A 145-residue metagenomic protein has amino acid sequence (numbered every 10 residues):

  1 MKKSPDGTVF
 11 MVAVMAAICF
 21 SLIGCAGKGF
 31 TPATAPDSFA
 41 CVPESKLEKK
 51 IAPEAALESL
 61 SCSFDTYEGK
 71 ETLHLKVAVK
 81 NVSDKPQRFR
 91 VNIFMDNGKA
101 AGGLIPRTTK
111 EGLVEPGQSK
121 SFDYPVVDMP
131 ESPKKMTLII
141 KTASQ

Functional and structural regions predicted by a protein language model:
K2-V12: Bacterial N-terminal signal peptides that target proteins for export
S21-G24: C-terminal motif of bacterial Sec signal peptides marking the signal peptidase cleavage site
G27-T72: Transition segment at domain starts
K76, K120-V126: Exposed aromatic-hydrophobic patches
V79-S83: Asparagine-centered strand-capping/turn motif at beta-strand->loop junctions
K85-A101: Short acidic, flexible loop segments centered on an aromatic residue
G103-T108, V127-Q145: Terminal connector regions
E111-S119: Short proline/glycine- and polar residue-rich coil/turn motifs
